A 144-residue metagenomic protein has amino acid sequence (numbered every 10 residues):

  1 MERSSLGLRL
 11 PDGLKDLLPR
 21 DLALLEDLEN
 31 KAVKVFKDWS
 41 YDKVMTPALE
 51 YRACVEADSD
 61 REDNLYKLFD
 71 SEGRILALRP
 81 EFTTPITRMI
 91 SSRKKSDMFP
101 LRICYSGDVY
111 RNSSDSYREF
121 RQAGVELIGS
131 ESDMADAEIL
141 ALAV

Functional and structural regions predicted by a protein language model:
M1-V144: TRNA-recognition modules of translation machinery and tRNA-sensing kinases, especially anticodon-binding
